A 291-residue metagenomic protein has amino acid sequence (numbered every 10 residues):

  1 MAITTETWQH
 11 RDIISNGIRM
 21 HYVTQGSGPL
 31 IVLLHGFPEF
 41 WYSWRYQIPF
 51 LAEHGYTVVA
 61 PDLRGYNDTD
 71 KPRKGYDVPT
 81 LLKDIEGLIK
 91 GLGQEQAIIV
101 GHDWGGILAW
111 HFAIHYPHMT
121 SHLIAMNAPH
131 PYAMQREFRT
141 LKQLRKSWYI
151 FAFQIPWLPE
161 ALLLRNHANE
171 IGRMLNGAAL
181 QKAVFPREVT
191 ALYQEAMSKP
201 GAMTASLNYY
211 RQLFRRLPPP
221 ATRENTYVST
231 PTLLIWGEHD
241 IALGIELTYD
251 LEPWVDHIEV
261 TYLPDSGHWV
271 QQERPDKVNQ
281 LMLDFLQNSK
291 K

Functional and structural regions predicted by a protein language model:
A2-R11, I18-M20, V59, Y66-V100 (+4 more regions): Flexible "cap/lid" subdomain of the alpha/beta-hydrolase fold that forms the substrate-access gate
S15-G17, G26: A generic beta-sheet turn/junction motif
T24-D68: Conserved HGGG/HGGXW glycine-rich cap/lid loop of the alpha/beta-hydrolase fold
P29, H130, G267: Residue-level detector of flexible, active-site-proximal loop/helix-junction positions within diverse enzyme catalytic
L30, F40, E170, A202 (+1 more regions): Short phosphate-engaging motifs
F40-W41, I107, S266-G267: A short, glycine- and basic residue-enriched loop/turn that sits immediately adjacent to a domain's principal
S266-P275, N279: Catalytic histidine-centered segment of alpha/beta-hydrolase-like enzymes
